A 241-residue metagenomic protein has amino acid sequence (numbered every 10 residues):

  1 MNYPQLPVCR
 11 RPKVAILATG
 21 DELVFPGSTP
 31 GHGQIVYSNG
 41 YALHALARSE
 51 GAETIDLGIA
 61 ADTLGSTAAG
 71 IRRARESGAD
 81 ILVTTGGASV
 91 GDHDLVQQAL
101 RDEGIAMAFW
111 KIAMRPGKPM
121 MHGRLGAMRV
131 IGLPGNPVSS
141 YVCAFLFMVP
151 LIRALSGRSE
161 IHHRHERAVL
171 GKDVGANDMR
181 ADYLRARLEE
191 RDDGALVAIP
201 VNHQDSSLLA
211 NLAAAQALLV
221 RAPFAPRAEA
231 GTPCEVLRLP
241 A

Functional and structural regions predicted by a protein language model:
M1-T84: Phosphate-binding glycine-rich loops and their immediate beta-loop-alpha structural context
Q5, L23, S89-V90, R227: Glycine-rich nucleotide phosphate-binding loop and flanking beta-alpha elements of Rossmann-like dinucleotide-binding
V14, Y41-R48, A68, R72 (+6 more regions): Predominant activation on well-ordered alpha-helical scaffold segments within soluble catalytic domains
T19-G20, L82-V96, P134: Glycine-rich beta-strand-to-loop/alpha-helix junction loops that act as flexible
F25-P26, V90-D94, Y141: Short glycine/serine/threonine-rich phosphate/pyrophosphate-binding segments that cradle anionic phosphate groups
H32-V36, I59-A60, T85-S89, W110-I112 (+3 more regions): Glycine- and other small-residue-rich loops at beta-strand/loop junctions that grip anionic moieties
A60-I71, V90-K111, M120: Short catalytic-site patches enriched in acidic/histidine residues that coordinate or position cofactors/metals
A99-A241: Flexible glycine/proline-rich
